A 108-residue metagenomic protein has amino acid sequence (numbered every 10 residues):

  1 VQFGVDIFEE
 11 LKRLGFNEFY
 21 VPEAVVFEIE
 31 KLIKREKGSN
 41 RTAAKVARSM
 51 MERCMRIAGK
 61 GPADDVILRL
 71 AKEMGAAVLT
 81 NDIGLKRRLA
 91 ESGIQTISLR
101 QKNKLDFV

Functional and structural regions predicted by a protein language model:
V1-M51: Domain-level signal for Mg2+-assisted phosphodiester chemistry and nucleotide/NA-binding surfaces in nucleic-acid
E18, A77-V78: A residue-level structural signature of the nucleotidyltransferase/glycosyltransferase Rossmann-like core
M55-G61, L99: Short acidic-hydrophobic, aromatic-tinged amphipathic segments that line or gate anion-handling sites
G61-A77, I83-S92: Acidic, metal-associated active-site segment
K86-V108: Acidic, PIN/NYN-like endoribonuclease modules and their adjacent C-terminal/linker elements
